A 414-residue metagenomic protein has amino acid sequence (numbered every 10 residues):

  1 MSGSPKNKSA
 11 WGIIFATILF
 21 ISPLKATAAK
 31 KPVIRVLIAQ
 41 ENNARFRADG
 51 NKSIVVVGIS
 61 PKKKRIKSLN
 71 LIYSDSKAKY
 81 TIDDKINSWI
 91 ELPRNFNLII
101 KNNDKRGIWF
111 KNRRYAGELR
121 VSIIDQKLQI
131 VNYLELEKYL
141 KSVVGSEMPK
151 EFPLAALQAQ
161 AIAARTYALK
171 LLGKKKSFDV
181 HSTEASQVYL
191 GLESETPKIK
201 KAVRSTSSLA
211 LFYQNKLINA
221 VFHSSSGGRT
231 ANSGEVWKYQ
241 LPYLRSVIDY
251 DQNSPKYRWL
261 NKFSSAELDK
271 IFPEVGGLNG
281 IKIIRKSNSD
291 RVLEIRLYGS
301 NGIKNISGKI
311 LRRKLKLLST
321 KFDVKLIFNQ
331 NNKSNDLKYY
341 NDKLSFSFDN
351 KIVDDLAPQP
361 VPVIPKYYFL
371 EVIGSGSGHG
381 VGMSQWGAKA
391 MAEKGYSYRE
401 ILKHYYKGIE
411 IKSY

Functional and structural regions predicted by a protein language model:
S2-I13: Bacterial N-terminal signal peptides that target proteins for export
G12-F20: Bacterial N-terminal signal peptides
A26-K30: Boundary at the C-terminal end of the N-terminal hydrophobic targeting segment
V36, A155-A156, A161, L169-K174 (+2 more regions): Exported/periplasmic cell-wall-interacting domains
S53-I59: Beta-strand-rich binding/interaction modules
S60-E135, S205: A contiguous strand-loop segment
I130-M148: Residues forming anionic-ligand binding surfaces in small-molecule and nucleic-acid pockets of primarily soluble enzymes
F152-Y368: Extended substrate/cofactor- or partner-recognition/assembly subdomains adjacent to catalytic sites in enzymes
